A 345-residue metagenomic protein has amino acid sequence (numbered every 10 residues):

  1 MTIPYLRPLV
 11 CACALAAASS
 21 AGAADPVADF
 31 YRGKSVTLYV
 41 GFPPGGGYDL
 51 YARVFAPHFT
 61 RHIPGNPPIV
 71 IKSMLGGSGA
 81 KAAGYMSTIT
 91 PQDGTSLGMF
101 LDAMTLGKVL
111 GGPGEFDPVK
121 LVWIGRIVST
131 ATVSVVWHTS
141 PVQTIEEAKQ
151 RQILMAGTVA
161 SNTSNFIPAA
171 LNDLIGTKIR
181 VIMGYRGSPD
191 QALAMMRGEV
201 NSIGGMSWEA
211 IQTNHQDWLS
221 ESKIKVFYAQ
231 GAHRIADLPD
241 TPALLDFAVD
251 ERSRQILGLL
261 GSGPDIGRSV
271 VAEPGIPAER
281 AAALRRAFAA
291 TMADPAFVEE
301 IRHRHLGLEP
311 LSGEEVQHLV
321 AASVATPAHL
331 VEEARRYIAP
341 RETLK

Functional and structural regions predicted by a protein language model:
M1-V10: Bacterial N-terminal signal peptides that target proteins for export
A18-A21: N-terminal signal peptide c-region/cleavage motif recognized by signal peptidases
D25, V36, R61-I69, Y85-S96 (+4 more regions): Hinge/capping helix and adjacent helix->loop/strand transition within the periplasmic-binding protein
F30-K34, S220-K223, V249, D265 (+1 more regions): An extracytoplasmic/periplasmic, membrane-proximal ligand-sensing/linker region
T37-A52, L75-S78, A156-T163: Extracytoplasmic "Venus flytrap"
M99-F100, T158, G184-R186, G204-M206 (+2 more regions): Short beta-strand and adjacent tight-turn residues that come in two discontinuous sequence segments and form the edges
D102-G112, N165, A169-L174, R197 (+1 more regions): A ligand-binding cleft/hinge motif common to bilobed small-molecule-binding domains
V119-I127, K178-G184, N214-G263, S312 (+2 more regions): Short beta-strand->loop
